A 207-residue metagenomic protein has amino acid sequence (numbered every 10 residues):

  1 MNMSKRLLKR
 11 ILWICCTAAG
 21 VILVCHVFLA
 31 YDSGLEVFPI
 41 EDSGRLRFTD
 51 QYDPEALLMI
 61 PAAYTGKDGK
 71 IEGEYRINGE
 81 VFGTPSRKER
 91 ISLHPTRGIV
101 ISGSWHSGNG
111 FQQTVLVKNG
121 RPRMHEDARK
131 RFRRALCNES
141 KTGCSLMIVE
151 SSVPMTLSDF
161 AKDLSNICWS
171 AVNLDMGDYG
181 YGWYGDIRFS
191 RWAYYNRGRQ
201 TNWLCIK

Functional and structural regions predicted by a protein language model:
N2-K207: Gly/Ser/Thr/Pro-rich low-complexity, intrinsically disordered segments
